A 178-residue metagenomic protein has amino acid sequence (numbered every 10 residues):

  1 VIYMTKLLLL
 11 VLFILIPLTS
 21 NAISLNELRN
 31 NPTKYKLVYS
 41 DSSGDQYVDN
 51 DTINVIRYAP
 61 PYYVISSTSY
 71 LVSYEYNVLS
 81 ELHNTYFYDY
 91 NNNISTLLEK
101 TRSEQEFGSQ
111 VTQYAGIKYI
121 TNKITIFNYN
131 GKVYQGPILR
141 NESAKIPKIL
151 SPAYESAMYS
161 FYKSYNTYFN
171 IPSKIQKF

Functional and structural regions predicted by a protein language model:
V1-Y3: Short, Lys/Arg-enriched N-terminal segments with co-localized hydrophobic residues within the first ~10-30 amino acids
L7-I16: Sec-dependent N-terminal signal peptides
A22-N84, D89-F178: N-terminal secretory-pathway/extracellular module detecting exported/lumenal segments and adjacent signal-anchor/first
